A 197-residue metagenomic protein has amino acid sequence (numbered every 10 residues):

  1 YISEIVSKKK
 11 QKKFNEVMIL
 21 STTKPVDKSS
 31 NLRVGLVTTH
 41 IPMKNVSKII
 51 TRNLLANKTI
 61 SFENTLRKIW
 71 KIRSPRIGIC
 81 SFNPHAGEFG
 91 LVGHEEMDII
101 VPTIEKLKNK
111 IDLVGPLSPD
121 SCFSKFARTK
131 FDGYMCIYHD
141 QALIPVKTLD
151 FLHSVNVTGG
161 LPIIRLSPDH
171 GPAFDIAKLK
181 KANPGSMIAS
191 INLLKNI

Functional and structural regions predicted by a protein language model:
Y1-E95, V101-I197: Anion-binding alpha/beta catalytic cores of soluble intermediary-metabolism enzymes, centered on
